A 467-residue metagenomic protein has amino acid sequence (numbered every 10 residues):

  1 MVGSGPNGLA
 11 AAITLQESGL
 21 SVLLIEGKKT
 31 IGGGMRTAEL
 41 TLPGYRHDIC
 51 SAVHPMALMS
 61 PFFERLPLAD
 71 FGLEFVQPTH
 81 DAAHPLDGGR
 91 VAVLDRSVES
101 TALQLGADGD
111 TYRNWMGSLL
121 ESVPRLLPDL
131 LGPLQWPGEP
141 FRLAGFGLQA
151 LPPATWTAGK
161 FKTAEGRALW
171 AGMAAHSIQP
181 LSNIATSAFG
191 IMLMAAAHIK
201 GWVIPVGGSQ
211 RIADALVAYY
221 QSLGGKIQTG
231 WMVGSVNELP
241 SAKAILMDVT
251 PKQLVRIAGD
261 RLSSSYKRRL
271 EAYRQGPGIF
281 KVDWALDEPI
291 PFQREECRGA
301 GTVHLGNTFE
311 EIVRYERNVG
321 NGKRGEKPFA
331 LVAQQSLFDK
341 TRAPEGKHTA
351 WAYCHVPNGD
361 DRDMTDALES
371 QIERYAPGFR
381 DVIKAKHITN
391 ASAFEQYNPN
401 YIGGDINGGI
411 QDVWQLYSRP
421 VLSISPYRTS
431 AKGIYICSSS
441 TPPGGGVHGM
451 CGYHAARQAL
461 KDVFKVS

Functional and structural regions predicted by a protein language model:
M1-E121: N-terminal glycine-rich phosphate/pyrophosphate-binding loop and immediately adjacent elements
S51, C437-L460: A conserved FAD-binding loop/helix module that cradles the flavin
D87-I184: Rossmann-like flavin
T111, P289-I290, K323-E326, D360-P399: Flavin-binding catalytic cores
R167-P180, E326-L331, G378-P442: A glycine-rich dinucleotide-binding beta-alpha-beta segment and adjacent secondary-structure elements that constitute
I191-N237: Helical element adjacent to the flavin cofactor pocket in flavoenzyme catalytic cores
W231-A343: Mid-domain catalytic core of redox enzymes that form a hydrophobic substrate pocket/lid adjacent to a catalytic redox
D462-S467: Active-site-proximal substrate-binding core of FAD-dependent oxidoreductases
